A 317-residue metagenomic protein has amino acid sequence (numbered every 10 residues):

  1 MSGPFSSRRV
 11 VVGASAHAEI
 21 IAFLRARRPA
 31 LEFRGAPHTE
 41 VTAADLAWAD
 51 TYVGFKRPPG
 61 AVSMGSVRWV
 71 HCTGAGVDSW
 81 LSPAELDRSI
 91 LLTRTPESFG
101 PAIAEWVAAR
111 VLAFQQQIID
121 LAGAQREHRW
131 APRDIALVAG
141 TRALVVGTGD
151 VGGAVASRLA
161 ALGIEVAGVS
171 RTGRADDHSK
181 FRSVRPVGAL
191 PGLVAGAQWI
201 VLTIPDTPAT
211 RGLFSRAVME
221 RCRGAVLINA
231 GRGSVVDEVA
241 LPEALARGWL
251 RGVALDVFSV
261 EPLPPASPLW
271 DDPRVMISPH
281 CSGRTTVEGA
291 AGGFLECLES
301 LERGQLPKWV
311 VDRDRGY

Functional and structural regions predicted by a protein language model:
M1-D50: N-terminal glycine-/charge-rich "phosphate-binding" loop or analogous flexible N-terminal tail
G13, F55, T73, T203-D206 (+2 more regions): Short, well-ordered coil/turn residues at beta-beta hairpins and beta-strand->alpha-helix junctions within
A47-A122: Phosphate/diphosphate ligand-binding glycine-rich loop within oxidoreductases
L91-I103, E261-Y317: C-terminal helix-to-coil terminal segments
A104-D120, A161-I164, G293-Q305: Oxidoreductase and adenylate-handling cofactor-binding alpha/beta cores
L121-A154: Glycine-rich NAD(P)-binding loop of Rossmann-like domains
A167: Conserved beta-strand positions in the Rossmann-like core of class I SAM-dependent methyltransferases
G173-P268: Rossmann-like adenosine-cofactor binding region
